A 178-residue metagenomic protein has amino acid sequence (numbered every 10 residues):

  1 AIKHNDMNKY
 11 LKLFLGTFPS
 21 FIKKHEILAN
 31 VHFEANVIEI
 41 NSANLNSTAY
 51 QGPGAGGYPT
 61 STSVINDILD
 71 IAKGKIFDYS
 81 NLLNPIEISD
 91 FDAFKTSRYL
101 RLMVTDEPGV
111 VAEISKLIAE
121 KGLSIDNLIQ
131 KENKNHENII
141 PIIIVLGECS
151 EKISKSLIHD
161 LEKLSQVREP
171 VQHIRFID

Functional and structural regions predicted by a protein language model:
A1-N30, A35: Substrate-binding/catalytic subdomain of NAD(P)-dependent oxidoreductase enzymes
N8-Y10, L15, V31-F33, A43 (+3 more regions): A generic structural signal for short, non-catalytic loop/turn and secondary-structure boundary residues
K9-I22, S61-L69, E107-V111: Short charge-dense sequence patches
S20-K24, A43-S47, G54-G57, T105-E107 (+1 more regions): Short, glycine-/Ser/Thr-/acidic-enriched flexible segments
I27-S97: ATP-dependent carboxylate/acyl-activation modules
I68-D178: A conserved regulatory-domain signal marking ACT and ACT-like small-molecule sensing domains and adjacent regulatory
